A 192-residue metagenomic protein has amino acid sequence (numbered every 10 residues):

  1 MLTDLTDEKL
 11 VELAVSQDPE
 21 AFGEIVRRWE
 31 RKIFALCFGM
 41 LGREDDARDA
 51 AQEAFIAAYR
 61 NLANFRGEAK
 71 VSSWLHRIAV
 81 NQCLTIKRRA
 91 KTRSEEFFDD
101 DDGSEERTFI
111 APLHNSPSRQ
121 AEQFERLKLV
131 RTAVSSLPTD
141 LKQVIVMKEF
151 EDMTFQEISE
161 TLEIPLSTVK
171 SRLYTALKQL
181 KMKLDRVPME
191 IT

Functional and structural regions predicted by a protein language model:
M1-K32, G39, L113, S118-R119 (+3 more regions): N-terminal module of bacterial RNA polymerase sigma factors
T3-D4, R93-Q120: Internal acidic/polar
L10, F34, E44-N61, E151-M153: Conserved RNAP core-binding helix
R28-R31, G39-G42, V146-M153: Short helix-capping/turn signature of helix-turn-helix
E30, F34, F55, P138 (+2 more regions): C-terminal flanking helix
E30, F38, Q52-Y59, A69-R89: Σ70-family region 2.3-2.4 aromatic/basic alpha-helix that recognizes the −10 promoter and nucleates DNA melting
A63-R66, R77-F98, Q123, T175 (+2 more regions): Arg/Lys-rich amphipathic alpha helix in sigma70-family domain 2
K128-Q143, M147-T168: Helix-turn-helix DNA-binding module
